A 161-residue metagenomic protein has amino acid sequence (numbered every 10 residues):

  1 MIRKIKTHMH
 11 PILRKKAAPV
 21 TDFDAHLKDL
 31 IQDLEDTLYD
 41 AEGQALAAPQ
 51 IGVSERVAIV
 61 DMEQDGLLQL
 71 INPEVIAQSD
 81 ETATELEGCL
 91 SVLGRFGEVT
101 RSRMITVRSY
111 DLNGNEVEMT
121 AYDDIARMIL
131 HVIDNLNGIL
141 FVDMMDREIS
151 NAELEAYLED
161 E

Functional and structural regions predicted by a protein language model:
M1-E161: Positively charged
